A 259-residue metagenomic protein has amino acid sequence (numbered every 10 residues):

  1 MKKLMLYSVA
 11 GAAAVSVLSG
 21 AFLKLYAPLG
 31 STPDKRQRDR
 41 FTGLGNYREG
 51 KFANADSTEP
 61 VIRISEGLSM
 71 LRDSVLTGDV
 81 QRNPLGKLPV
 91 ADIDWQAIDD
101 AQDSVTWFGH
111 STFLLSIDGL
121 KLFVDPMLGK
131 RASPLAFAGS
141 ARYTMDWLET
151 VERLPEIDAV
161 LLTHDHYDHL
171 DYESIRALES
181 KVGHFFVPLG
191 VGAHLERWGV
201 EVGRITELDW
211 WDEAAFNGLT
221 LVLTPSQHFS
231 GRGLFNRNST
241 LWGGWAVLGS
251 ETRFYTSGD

Functional and structural regions predicted by a protein language model:
K2-G139, W147-L148, L248-G258: Metallo-beta-lactamase
G43-L44, E49, F137-F186: Active-site metal-binding motif and surrounding structural segment of the metallo-beta-lactamase
H110-S116, A215-G258: Catalytic core of the metallo-beta-lactamase
L115, D125, H164, D171 (+2 more regions): Divalent metal-coordination and catalytic microenvironments
L120-L122, A159, H184, L219 (+1 more regions): Structural motif
H166-L170, G192-H194, D212-A215, F229-G231: Active-site environment of divalent metal-dependent phosphoester hydrolases
F185-P188, A193-W198: Loop-centered beta-sheet repeat module
L195-D209: Helix-loop-beta element that forms the nucleotide-linked donor phosphate-binding surface in glycosyltransferases
